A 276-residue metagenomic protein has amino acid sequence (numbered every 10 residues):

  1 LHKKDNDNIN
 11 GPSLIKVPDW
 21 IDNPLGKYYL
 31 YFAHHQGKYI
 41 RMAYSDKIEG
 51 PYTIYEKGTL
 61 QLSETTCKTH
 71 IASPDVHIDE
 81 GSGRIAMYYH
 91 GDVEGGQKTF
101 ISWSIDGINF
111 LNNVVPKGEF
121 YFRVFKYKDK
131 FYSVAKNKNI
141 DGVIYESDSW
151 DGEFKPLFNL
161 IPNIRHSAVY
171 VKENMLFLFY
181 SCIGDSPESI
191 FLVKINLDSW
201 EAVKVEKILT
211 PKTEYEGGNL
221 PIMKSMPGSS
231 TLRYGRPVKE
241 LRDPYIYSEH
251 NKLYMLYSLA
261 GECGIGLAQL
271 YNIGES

Functional and structural regions predicted by a protein language model:
L1-S73, H77-K239, S248-S276: Beta-rich carbohydrate-recognition and catalytic domains
